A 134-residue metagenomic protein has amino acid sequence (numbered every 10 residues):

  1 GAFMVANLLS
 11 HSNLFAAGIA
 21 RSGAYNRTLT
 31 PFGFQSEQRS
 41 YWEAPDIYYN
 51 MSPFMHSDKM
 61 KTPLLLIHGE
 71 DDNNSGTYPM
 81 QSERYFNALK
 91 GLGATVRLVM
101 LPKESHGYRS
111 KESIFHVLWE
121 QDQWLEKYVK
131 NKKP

Functional and structural regions predicted by a protein language model:
G1-P134: Active-site-proximal cap/loop segments of hydrolase catalytic domains
